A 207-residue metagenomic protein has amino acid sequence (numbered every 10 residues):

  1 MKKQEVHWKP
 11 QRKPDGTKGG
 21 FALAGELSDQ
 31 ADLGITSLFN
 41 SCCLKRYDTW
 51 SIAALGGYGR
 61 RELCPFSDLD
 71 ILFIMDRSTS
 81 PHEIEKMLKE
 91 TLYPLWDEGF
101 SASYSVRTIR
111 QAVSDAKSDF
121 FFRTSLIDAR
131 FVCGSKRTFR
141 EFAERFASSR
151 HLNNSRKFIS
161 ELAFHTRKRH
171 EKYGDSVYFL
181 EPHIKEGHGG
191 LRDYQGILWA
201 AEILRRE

Functional and structural regions predicted by a protein language model:
M1-L27, F139-A147: Long, non-coiled-coil amphipathic alpha-helical linker/lever segments that couple catalytic cores to other domains
K2, L152-E207: Conserved nucleotidyltransferase catalytic core and NTase-mimicking acidic/glycine-rich helix/loop elements in nucleic
R12, L69-I71, Y104, S125 (+2 more regions): Short acidic (Asp/Glu) and glycine-rich catalytic loops that position anionic groups and cofactors
K13-A24, L72-R77, D175-P182: Glycine- and acidic
L23, A31-E85: Active-site nucleotide-donor binding segment shared across nucleotidyl transfer reactions
E26, Q30-S37, A54, E83 (+6 more regions): Charged, amphipathic alpha-helical oligomerization/scaffolding segments
S28-D32, T36, C42-L44, I74 (+1 more regions): Conserved catalytic core of two-metal-ion nucleotidyltransferases
L38-R46, G99-V106, H170, G174-V177 (+1 more regions): Long, hydrophobic, amphipathic alpha-helical segments used as structural scaffolds
